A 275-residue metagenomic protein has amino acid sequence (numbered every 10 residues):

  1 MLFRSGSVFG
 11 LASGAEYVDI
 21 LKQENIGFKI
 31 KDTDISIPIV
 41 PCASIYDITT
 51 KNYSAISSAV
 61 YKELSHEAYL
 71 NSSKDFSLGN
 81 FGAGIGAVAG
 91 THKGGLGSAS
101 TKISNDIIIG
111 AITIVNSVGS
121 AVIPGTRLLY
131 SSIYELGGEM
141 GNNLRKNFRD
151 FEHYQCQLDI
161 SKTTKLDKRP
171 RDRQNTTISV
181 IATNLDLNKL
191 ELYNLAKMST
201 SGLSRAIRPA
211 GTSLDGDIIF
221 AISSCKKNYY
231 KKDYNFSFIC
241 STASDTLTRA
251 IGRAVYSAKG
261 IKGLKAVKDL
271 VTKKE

Functional and structural regions predicted by a protein language model:
M1-A15, Q23-E275: A structural signal for small-residue-enriched, beta-sheet-centric alpha/beta enzyme cores and oligomeric scaffold folds
